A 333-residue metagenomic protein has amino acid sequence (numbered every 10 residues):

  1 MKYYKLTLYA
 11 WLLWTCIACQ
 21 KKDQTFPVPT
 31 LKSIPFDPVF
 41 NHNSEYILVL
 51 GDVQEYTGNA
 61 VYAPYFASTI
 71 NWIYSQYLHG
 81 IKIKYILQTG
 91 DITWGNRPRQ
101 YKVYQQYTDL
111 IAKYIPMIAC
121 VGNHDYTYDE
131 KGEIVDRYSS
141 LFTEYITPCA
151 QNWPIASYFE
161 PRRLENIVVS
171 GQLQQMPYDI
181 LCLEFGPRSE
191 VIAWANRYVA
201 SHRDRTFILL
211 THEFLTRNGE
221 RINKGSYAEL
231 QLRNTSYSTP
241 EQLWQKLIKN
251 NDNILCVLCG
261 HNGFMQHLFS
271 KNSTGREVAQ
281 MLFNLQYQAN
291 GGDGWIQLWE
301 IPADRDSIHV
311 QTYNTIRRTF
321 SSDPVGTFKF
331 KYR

Functional and structural regions predicted by a protein language model:
T15-A18: C-terminal motif of bacterial Sec signal peptides marking the signal peptidase cleavage site
K21-Q100: N-terminal active-site segment of His-dependent metallophosphoesterases
L48-I70, W94-N96, E130-I155, N218-S236: Acidic/histidine-rich helix-loop elements that form or flank divalent-metal/phosphate-binding sites at the catalytic
Y56-T57, W94-N96, V121-E130, L164-I167 (+6 more regions): Active-site environment of divalent metal-dependent phosphoester hydrolases
P98-W194, S201-H202, H267-F283, W295-E300 (+1 more regions): Extended active-site neighborhood of metal-dependent phosphoesterases/phosphodiesterases
A119, N234-A303: Conserved beta-sheet core of the metallophosphoesterase superfamily
A193, A200-I254: Active-site-proximal segments of metal-dependent phosphoesterases and phosphodiesterases across multiple
N290, Q297-R333: A short C-terminal boundary segment appended to hydrolase-like catalytic domains
